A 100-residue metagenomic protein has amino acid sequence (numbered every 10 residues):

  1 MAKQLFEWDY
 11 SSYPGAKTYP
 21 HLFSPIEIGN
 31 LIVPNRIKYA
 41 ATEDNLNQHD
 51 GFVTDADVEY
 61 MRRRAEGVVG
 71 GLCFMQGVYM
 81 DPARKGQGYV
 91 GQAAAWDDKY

Functional and structural regions predicted by a protein language model:
M1-Y100: Flavin-dependent oxidoreductase catalytic cores
